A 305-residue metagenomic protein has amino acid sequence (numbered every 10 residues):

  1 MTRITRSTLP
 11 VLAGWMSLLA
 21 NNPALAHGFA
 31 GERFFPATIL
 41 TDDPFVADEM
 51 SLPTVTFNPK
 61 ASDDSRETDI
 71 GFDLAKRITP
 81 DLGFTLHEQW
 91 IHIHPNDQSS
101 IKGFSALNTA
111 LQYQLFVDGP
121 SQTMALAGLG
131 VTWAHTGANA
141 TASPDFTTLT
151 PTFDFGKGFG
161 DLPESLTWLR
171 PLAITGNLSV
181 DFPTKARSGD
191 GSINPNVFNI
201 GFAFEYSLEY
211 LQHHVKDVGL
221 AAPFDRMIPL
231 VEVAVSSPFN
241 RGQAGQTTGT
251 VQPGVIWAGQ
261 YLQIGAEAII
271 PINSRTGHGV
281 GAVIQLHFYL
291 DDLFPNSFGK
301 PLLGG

Functional and structural regions predicted by a protein language model:
M1-V11: Bacterial N-terminal signal peptides that target proteins for export
A13-G14, A24: Cleavable N-terminal signal peptides
G14-W15, T41: Generic alpha-helical structural signal
L25-G305: Transmembrane beta-barrel domains of Gram-negative outer membranes and organellar outer membranes
